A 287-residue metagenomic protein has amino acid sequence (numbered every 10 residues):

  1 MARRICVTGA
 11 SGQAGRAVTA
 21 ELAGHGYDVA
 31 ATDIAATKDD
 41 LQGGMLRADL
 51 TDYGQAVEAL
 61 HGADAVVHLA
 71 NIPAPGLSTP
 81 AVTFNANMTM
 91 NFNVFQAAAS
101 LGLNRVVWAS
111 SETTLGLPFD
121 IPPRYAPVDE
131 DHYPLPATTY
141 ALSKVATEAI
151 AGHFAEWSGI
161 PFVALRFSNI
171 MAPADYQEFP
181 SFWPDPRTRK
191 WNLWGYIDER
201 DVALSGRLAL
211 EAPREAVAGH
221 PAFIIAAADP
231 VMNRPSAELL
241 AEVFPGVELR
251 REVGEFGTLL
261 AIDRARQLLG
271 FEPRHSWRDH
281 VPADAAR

Functional and structural regions predicted by a protein language model:
R4, D263-L268, E272-R287: Amphipathic terminal alpha-helices
I5-H25: N-terminal Rossmann NAD(P)H-binding glycine-rich loop of SDR-like oxidoreductase domains
K38, R47-A86: NAD(P)H-binding glycine-rich loop region in Rossmannoid oxidoreductase-like domains and their noncatalytic homologs
V66, S78-V107: NAD(P)-cofactor binding segment of oxidoreductase domains
N85, I121-S158, R189: Catalytic helix-loop patch of NAD(P)-dependent Rossmann-fold dehydrogenases
N93-A137: Conserved Rossmann-fold NAD(P)-dependent oxidoreductase catalytic core, especially the SDR/UDP-sugar
I170-P186, N192-H220: Alpha-helical substrate-binding/gating segment
S205-I262, Q267: Mid/C-terminal beta-alpha module of Rossmann-like enzyme folds, strongest in SDR-family dehydrogenases/epimerases
